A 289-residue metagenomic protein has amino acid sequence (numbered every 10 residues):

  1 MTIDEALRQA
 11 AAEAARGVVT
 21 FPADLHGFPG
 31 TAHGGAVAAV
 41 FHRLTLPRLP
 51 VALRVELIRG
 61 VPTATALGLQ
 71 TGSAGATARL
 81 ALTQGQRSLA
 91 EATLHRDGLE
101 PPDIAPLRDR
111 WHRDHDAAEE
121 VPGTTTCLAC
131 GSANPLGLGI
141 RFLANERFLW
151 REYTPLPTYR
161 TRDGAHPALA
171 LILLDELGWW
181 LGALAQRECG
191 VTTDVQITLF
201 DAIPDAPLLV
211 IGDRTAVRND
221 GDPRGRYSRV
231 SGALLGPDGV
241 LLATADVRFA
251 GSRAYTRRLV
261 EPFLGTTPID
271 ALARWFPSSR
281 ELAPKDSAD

Functional and structural regions predicted by a protein language model:
M1-V19, G75-S88, A92-T161, E261 (+1 more regions): Non-catalytic linker/capping segments at the edges of enzyme domains
Q9-A10, L25-P29: Conserved donor-binding loop and adjoining core beta-sheet/short helix segment in diverse acyl/aminoacyl transferases
D24, T31-P50, H166-G190: Active-site helix/loop of acyl-thioester processing domains in fatty-acid/polyketide metabolism, spanning hotdog-fold
P50-S88, I197-L241: Hydrophobic beta-sheet segments that form the core/acyl-binding groove of ACP/CoA-dependent acyl-chain-processing
L53-G60, T83, Y153-G164, A170 (+3 more regions): Hydrophobic alpha-helical segments that drive targeting, anchoring, or assembly
A92-L94, D238, A245: Short hydrophobic alpha-helix segments
H95-D97, R248-S252: Short beta-strand edge segments in extracellular beta-sheet folds
A233-L235, D246-V247, A254: Long C-terminal interaction/binding lobes of large macromolecular proteins
